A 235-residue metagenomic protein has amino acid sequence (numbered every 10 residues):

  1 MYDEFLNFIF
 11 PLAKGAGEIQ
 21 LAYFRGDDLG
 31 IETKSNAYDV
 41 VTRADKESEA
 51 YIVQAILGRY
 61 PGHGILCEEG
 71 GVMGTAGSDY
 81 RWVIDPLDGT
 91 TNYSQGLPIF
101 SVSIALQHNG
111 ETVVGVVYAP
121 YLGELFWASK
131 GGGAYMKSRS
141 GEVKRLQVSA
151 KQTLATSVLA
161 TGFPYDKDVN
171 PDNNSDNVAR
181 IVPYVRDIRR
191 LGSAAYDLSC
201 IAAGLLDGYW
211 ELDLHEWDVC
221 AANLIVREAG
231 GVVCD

Functional and structural regions predicted by a protein language model:
M1-L87: N-terminal subdomain of lithium-sensitive/metallo-dependent phosphomonoesterases centered on the IMPase/IPPase/PAP
Q20, D45, I56, T90 (+5 more regions): Residue-level signal for inorganic ion chemistry
D45, Y93-G96, L191, A195: Short glycine/threonine-rich catalytic loop with a Thr-x-Gly-x-Asp
Y51, S101, A221-L224: Short amphipathic alpha-helical face segments that pack within enzyme cores and frequently flank/anchor catalytic
G74-A76, N109, W127, A150-L154 (+1 more regions): Solvent-exposed alpha-helices and their adjacent loops that cap or buttress functional pockets in soluble metabolic
A76-Y135: DPxDG-like acidic metal-binding loop motif
A134-S138, L159: Hydrophobic/proline-rich hinge and linker segments of small-molecule sensing/allosteric domains, predominantly
Q147-D235: An extended, acidic
